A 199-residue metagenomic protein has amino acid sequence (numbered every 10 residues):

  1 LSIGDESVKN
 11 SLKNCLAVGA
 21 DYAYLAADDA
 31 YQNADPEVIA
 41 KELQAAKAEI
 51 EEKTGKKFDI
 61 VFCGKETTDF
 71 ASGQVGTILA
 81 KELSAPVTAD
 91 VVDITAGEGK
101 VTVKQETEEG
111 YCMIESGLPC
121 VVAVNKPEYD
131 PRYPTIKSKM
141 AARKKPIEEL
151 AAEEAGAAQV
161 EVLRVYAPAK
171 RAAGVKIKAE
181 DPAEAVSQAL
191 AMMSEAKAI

Functional and structural regions predicted by a protein language model:
L1-I199: N-terminal glycine-rich FAD/FM-binding segment characteristic of electron-transfer flavoproteins
